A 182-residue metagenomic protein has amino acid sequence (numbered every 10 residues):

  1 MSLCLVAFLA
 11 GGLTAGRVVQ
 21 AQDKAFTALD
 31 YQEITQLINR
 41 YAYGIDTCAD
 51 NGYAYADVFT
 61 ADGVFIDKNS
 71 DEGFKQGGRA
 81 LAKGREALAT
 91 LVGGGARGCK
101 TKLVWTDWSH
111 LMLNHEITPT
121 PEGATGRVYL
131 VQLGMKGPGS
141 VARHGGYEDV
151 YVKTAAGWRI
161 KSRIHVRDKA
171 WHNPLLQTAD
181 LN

Functional and structural regions predicted by a protein language model:
S2-G12: Bacterial N-terminal signal peptides
L13-R17: Juxtamembrane cytosolic interface motif at the C-terminal end of transmembrane helices
V18-A61: Short, low-complexity N-terminal intrinsically disordered segments enriched in polar/charged residues
Q20-A25, T101-N182: A beta-strand edge to alpha-helix "cap/lid" segment located at domain peripheries
F26-L29, Q76, K83, G139: A structural signal for alpha-helical segments
I45, F59-T60, D67, L130-Q132 (+1 more regions): Short beta-strand segments enriched in hydrophobic/aromatic residues within well-folded beta-rich domains
N51-G52, A56-R127: A solvent-exposed, acidic/Ser-Thr-rich amphipathic alpha-helical stretch
